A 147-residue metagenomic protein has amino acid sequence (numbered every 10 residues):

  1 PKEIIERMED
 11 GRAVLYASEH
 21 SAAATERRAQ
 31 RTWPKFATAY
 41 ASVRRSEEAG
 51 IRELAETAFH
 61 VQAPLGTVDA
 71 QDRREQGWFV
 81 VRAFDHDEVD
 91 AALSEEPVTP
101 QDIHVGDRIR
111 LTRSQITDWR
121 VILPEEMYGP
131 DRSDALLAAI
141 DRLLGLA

Functional and structural regions predicted by a protein language model:
P1-A147: Mixed-charge, low-complexity intrinsically disordered regions
